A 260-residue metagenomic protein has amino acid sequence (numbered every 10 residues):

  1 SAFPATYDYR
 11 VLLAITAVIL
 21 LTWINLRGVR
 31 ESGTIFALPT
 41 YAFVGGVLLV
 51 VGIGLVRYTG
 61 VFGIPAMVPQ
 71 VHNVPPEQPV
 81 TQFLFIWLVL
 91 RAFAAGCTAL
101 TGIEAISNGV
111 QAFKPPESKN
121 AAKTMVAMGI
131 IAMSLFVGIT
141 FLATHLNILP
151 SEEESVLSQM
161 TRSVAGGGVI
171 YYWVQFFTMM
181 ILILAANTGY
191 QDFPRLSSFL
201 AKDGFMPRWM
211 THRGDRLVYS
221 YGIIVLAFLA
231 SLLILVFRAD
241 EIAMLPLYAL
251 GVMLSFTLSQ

Functional and structural regions predicted by a protein language model:
S1-R10, V29-P39, E152-Q159, Y171-M180 (+2 more regions): Transmembrane helix-loop boundary segments of multi-pass membrane transporters
S1-R30, G46, I53, R91-T98 (+1 more regions): Helix-loop-helix module between adjacent transmembrane segments
Y9-I15, A112-L135, S198-L235: Loop-to-transmembrane helix boundary motifs in multi-pass membrane proteins
L13-A17, Q78-F93, S134-V137, A165-L182 (+2 more regions): Select transmembrane alpha-helical segments in multipass membrane proteins
T16-G60, M125-A127, L245-L258: Membrane-interface loop-to-helix entry segments
Y41, G45-T101: Helix-loop-helix junctions that connect adjacent transmembrane segments in multi-pass membrane transporters
G54-P65, K123-Q159: Extracellular/periplasmic helix-exit of transmembrane alpha-helices
P75-S118, A122-K123, V174-N187: Hydrophobic, membrane-embedded alpha-helices of multi-pass small-molecule transporters
